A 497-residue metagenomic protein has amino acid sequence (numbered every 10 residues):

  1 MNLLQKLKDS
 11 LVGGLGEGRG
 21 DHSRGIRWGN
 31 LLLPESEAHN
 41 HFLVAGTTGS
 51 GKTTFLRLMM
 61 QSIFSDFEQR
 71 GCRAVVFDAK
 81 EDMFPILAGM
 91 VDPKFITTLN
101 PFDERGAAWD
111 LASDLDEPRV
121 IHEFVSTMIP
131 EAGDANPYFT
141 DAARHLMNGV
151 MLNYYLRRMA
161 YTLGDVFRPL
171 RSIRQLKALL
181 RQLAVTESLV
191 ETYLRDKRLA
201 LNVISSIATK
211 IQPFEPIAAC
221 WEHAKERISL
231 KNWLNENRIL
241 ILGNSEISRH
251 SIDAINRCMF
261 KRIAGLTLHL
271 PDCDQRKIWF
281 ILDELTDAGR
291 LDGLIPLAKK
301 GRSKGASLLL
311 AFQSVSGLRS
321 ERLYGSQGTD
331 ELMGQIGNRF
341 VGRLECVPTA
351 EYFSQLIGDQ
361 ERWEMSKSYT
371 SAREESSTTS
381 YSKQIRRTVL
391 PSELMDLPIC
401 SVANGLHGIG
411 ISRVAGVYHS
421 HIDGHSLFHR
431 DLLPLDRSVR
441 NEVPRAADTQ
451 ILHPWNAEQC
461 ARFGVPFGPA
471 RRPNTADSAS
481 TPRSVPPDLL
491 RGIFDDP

Functional and structural regions predicted by a protein language model:
N2-G29, L33-A306, M395-H421, S426-P497: P-loop NTPase motor domains
L115, A298-K300, K304-G410, V414: Conserved ATP-driven motor cores of ASCE-family P-loop NTPases powering translocation/secretion/packaging/pilus
